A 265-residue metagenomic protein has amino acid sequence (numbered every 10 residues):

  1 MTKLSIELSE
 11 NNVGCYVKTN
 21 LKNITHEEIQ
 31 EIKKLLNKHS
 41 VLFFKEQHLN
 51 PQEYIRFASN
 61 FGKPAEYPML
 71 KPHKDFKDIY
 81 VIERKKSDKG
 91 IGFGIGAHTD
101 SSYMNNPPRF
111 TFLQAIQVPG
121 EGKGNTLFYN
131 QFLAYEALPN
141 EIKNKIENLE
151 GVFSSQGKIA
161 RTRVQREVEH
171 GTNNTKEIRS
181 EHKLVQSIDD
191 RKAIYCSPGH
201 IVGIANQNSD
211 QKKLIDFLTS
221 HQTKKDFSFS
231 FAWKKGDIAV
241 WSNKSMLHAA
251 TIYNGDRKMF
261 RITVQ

Functional and structural regions predicted by a protein language model:
T2-K235, K244-Q265: Non-heme Fe(II) oxygenase catalytic core, chiefly the N-lobe of the double-stranded beta-helix
